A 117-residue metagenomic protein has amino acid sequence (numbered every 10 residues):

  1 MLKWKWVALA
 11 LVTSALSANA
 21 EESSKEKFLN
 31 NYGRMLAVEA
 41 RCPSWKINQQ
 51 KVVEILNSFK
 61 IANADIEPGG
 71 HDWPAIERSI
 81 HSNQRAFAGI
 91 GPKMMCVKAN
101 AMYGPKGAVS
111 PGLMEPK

Functional and structural regions predicted by a protein language model:
M1-L2, R41, G69: Acidic, low-complexity intrinsically disordered regions
L2-L9: Sec-dependent signal peptide recognition, specifically the positively charged N-region followed immediately by
L9, S24, R85: Generic anion/oxyanion-binding catalytic loop in active/binding sites
A15-S17: N-terminal signal peptide c-region/cleavage motif recognized by signal peptidases
A20-I47: Immediate post-signal-peptide N-terminus of mature secreted/exported proteins
W45, Q50-K117: Compact alpha-helical subdomains of small soluble proteins
